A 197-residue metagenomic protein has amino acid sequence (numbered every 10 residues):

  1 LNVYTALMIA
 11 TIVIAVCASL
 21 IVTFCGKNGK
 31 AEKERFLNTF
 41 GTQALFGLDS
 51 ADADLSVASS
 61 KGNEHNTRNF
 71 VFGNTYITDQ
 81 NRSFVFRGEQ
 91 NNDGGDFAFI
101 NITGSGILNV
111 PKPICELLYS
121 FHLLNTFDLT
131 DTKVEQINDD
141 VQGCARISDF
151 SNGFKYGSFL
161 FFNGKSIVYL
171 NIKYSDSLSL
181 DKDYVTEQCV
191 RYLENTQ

Functional and structural regions predicted by a protein language model:
T5-M8, A15-G95, T126-I137, C189-L193: N-terminal "mature-domain start" segment
G29-K33, V110-I114, K182, T186: Short amphipathic alpha-helical segments that mediate assembly, nucleic-acid/protein binding, or membrane association
D79-Y119: A short acidic-to-branched-hydrophobic micro-motif
N81-R82, G153, D176-L180: A short local loop/turn or secondary-structure capping micro-motif enriched for an aromatic residue
R82-Q90, K155-G164: Short, surface-exposed beta-strand/loop micro-motifs that present aromatic residues
P111-S158: Short Gly/Thr-rich strand-loop-strand
K165, Y169-Q197: Surface-exposed amphipathic alpha-helical segments
